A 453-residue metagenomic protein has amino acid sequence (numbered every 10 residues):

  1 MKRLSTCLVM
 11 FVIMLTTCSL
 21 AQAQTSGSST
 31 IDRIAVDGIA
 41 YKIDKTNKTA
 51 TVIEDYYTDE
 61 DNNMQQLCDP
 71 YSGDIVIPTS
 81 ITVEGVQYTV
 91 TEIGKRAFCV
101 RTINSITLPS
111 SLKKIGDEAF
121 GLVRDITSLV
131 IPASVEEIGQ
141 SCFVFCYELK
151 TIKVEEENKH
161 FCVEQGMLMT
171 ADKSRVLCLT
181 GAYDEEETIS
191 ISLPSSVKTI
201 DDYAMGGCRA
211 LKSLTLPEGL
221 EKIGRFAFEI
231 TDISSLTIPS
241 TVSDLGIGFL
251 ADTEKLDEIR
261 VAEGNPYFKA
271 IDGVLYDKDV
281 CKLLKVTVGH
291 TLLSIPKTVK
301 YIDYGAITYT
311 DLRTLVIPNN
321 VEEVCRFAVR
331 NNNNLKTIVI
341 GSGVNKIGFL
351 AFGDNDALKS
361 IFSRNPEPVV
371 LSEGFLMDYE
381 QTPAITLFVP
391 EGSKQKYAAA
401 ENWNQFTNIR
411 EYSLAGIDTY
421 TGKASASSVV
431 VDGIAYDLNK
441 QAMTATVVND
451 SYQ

Functional and structural regions predicted by a protein language model:
M1-V9: Bacterial N-terminal signal peptides that target proteins for export
L8-T17: Bacterial N-terminal signal peptides
A21-T25: Boundary at the C-terminal end of the N-terminal hydrophobic targeting segment
D32-N63, V430-V447: GGW-centered surface loops in extracellular recognition modules
K45-N47, N62, D69-E92, R101-K114 (+14 more regions): Structural signature of tandem-repeat unit edges
G94-R96, G116-A119, Q140-C142, D202-A204 (+6 more regions): Consensus positions within tandem repeat domains that build extended binding/scaffold surfaces
E373-Y379, Q395-F406: Short, aromatic/basic amphipathic alpha-helical patches
Q405-T419, S427-V431: STAS-like cytosolic regulatory interaction modules
